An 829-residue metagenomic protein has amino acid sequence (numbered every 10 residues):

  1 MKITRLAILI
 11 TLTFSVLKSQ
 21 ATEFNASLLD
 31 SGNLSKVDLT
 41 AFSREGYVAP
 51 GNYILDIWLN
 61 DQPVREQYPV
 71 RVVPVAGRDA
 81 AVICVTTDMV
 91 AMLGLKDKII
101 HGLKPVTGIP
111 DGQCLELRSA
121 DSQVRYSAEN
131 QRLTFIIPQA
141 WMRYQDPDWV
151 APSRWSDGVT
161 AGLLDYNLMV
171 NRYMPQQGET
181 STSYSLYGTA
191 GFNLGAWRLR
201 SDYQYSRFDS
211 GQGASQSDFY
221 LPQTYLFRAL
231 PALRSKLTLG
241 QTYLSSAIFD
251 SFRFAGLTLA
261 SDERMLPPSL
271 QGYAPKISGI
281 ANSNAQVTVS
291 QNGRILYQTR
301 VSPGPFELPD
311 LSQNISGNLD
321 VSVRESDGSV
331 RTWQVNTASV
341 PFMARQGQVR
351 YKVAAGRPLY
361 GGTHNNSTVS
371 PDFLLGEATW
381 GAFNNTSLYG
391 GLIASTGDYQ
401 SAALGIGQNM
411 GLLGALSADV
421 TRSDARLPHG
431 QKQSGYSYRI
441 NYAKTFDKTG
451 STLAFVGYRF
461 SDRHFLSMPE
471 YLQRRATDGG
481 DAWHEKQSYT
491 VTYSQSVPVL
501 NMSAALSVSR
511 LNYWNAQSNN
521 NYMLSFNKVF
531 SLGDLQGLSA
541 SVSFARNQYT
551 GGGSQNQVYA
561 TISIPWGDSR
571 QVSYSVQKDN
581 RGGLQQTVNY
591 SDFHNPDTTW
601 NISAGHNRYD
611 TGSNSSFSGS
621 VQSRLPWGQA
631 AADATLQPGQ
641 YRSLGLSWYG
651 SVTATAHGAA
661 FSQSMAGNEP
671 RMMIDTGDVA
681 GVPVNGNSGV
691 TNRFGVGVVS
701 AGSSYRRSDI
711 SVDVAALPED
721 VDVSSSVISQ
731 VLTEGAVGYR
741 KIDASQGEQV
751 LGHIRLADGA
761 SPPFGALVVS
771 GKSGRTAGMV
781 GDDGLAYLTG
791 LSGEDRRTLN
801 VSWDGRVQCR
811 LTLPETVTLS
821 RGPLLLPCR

Functional and structural regions predicted by a protein language model:
K2, L9-L12, S19-Q271, N580-T653 (+1 more regions): Post-signal-peptide, soluble extracytosolic/periplasmic N-terminal scaffold domains of envelope/secretory systems
A49-R71, D678-S688, D758-K772: Short, ordered, surface-exposed loop/turn motifs in non-cytosolic proteins
I57, I277-G279, M672-T676, E748-A757: A short, amphipathic beta-strand motif
P69, S688-V696, S773-L785: Short, acidic Ser/Thr/Gly-rich low-complexity loop/linker segments typical of extracellular and cell-surface proteins
A76-V85, L311-S316, V696-D722, T733-E734 (+2 more regions): Short Pro-Gly-centered beta-turn/loop motif in secreted/extracellular proteins
W141, V170-M174, A196, Y205-D209 (+18 more regions): Transmembrane beta-strands of outer-membrane beta-barrel pores
W155-D157, Y184-G195, D218-P231, S370-N384 (+13 more regions): Feature captures outer-membrane beta-barrel proteins of Gram-negative bacteria and organelles
Y166-L168, S201, L237-L239, Y351-A355 (+8 more regions): Membrane-embedded beta-strand positions of outer-membrane beta-barrel proteins
